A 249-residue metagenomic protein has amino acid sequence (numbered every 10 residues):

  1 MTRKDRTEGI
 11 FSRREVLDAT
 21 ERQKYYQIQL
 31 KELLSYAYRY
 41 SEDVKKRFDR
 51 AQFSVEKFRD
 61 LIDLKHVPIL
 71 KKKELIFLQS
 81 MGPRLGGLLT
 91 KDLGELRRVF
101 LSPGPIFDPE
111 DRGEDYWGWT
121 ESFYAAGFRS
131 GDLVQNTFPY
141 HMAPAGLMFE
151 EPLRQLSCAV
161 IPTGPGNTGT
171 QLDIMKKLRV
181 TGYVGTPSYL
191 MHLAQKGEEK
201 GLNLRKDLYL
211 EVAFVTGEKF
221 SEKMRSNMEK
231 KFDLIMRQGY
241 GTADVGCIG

Functional and structural regions predicted by a protein language model:
M1-A125, R129-S130: Nucleotide 5′-phosphate-binding alpha/beta core
M1-Y38, E42, L156-G249: Active-site glycine/GP-rich loop and adjacent strand/helix microenvironment that borders small-molecule binding pockets
L78, R112, Y124, Q135 (+5 more regions): Structured catalytic cores of enzymes that bind and process phosphorylated ligands/cofactors
L88, F123, P139, T170-L172: Catalytic micro-motifs at enzyme active sites that drive phosphoryl/nucleotidyl and oxygen chemistry
G94, E114-G118, H141-A145, T163-N167: Short secondary-structure boundary/capping elements
L101-E114, E150-V160, V180-P187: Acidic/glycine-enriched edge-of-secondary-structure segments
A125-C158: Conserved AMP-binding loop of ANL adenylate-forming enzymes
